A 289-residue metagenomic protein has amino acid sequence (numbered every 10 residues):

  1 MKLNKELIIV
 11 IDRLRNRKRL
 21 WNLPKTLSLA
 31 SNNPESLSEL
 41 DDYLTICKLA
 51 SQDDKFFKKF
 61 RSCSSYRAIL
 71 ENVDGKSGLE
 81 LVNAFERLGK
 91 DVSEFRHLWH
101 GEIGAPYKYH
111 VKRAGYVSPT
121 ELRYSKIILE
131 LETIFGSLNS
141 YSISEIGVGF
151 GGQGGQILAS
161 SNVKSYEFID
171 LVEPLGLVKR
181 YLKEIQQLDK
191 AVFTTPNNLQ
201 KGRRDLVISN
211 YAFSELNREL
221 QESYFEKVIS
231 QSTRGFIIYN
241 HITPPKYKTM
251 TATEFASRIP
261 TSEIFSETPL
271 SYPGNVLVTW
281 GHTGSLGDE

Functional and structural regions predicted by a protein language model:
K2-S118: N-terminal accessory regions of S-adenosyl-L-methionine
E121-N139: Conserved alpha-helix/loop element of class I SAM-dependent methyltransferases that forms part of the SAM/SAH-binding
N139-G149: Conserved class I S-adenosyl-L-methionine
F150-N162: Conserved SAM-binding loop of SAM-dependent methyltransferases across substrates and taxa, primarily the Class I
R180-G202: S-adenosyl-L-methionine
D205-E219: A short SAM/SAH-binding and catalytic strip from SAM-dependent methyltransferases
L216-V228: A short, conserved alpha-helix within the catalytic core of class I
S232-T243: Conserved beta-strand signature within the Rossmann-like core of class I S-adenosyl-L-methionine
